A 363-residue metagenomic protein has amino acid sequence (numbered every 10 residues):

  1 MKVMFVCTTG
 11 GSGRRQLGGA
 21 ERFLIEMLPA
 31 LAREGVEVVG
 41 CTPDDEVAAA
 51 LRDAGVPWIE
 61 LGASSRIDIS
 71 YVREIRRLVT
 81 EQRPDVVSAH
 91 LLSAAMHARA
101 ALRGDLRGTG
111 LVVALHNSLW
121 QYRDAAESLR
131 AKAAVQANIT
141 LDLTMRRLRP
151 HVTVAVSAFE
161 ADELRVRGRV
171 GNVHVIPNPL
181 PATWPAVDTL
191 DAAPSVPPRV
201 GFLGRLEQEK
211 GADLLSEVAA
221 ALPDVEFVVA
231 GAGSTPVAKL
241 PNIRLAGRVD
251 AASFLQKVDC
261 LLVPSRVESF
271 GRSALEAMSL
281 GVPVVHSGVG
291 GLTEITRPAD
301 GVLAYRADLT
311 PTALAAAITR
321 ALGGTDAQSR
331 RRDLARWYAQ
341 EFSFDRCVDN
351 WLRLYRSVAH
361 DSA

Functional and structural regions predicted by a protein language model:
F5-G18, R22-I69, E160-E163, V175 (+1 more regions): N-terminal strand-loop element at the rim of the active site of nucleotide-sugar-dependent glycosyltransferases
G18-E26, F202-A221, L275: A conserved mid-protein helix/loop that constitutes part of the nucleotide-sugar donor-binding site
A89-A95, L115-S118: Short His-centered aromatic/hydrophobic patch
A133-T153: Membrane-proximal helix-turn-helix segments that form the acceptor-binding/catalytic region of lipid-linked
R147-N172, A182: A short, active-site helix/loop in glycosyltransferases that binds the activated sugar's phosphate group
R248, P298-T312, R320-T325: Conserved acidic donor-binding segment of nucleotide-sugar-dependent glycosyltransferases
R266: Aromatic "clamp/platform" in nucleotide-sugar-dependent glycosyltransferases that forms part of the donor/acceptor
P283-H286: Short hydrophobic beta-strand element within catalytic cores of glycosyltransferases and related nucleotide-activated
